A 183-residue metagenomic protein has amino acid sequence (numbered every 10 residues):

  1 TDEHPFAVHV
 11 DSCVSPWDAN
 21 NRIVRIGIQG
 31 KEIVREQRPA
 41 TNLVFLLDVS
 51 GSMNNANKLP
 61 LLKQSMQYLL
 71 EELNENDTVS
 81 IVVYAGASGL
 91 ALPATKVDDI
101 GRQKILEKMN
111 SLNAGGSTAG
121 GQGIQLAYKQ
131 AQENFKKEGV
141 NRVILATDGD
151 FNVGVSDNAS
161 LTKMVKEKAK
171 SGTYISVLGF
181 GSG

Functional and structural regions predicted by a protein language model:
H4-V8: Membrane-helix entry/capping segments
H9-G183: Exposed acidic/Ser/Thr-rich ligand/metal-binding surfaces
